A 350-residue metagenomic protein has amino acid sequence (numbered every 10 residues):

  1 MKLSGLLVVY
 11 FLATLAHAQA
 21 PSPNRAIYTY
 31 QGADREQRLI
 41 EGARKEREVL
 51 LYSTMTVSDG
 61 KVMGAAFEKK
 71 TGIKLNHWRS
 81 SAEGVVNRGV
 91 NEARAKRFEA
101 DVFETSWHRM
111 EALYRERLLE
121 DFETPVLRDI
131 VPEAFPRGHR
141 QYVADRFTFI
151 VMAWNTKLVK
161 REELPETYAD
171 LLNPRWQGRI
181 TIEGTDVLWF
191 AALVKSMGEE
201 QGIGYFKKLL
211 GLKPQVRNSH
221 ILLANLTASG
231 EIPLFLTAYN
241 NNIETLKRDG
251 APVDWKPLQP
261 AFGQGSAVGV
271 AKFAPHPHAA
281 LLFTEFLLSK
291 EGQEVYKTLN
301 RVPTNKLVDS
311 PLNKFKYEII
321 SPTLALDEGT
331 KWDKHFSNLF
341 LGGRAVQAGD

Functional and structural regions predicted by a protein language model:
A33-R44, L50, T54-K74, M152 (+1 more regions): Short, polar/charged alpha-helical segment
L50-G64, N76-A93, R97-E231: Extracytoplasmic ligand-binding site segments that recognize negatively charged/polar headgroups
M63, Q201, Y205-K208, S266 (+2 more regions): Short amphipathic alpha-helical coupling segments at ligand-binding clamshell hinges and other catalytic/signaling
R109-A112, P233-P252: A ligand-binding cleft/hinge motif common to bilobed small-molecule-binding domains
D129-P132, F147-I150, F206-L210, P214-R217 (+2 more regions): Periplasmic-binding protein-like
V151-L158, V194-S196, Q264-A279, V295: A bilobed periplasmic-binding-protein/Venus flytrap-type ligand-binding module shared by bacterial periplasmic
W176-T185, L287-V308: Periplasmic-binding protein-like
S310-D350: Extracellular/periplasmic bilobal clamshell ligand-binding domains
